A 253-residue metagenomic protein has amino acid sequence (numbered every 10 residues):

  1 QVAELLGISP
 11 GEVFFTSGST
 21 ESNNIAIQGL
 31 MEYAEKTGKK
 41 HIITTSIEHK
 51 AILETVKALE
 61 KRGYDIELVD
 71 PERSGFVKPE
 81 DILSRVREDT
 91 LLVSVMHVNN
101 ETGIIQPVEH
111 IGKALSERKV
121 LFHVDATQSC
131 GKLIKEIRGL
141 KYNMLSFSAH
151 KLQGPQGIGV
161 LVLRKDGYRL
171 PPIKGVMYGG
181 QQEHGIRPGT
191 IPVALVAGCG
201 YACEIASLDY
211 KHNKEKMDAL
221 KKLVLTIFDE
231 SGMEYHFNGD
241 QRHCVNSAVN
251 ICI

Functional and structural regions predicted by a protein language model:
Q1-I253: Pyridoxal 5′-phosphate
